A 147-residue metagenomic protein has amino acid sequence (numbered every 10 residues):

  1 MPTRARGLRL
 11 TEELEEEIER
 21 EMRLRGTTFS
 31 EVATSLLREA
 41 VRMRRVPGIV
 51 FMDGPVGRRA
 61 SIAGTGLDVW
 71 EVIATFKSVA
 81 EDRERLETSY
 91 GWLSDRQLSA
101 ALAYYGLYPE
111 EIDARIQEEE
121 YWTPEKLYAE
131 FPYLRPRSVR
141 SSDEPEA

Functional and structural regions predicted by a protein language model:
M1-E12: Short Lys/Arg-rich basic patches
L8-L10, I18, R25-R38: Short amphipathic alpha-helical segments
T27-T28, Y90-L98: Short, basic interhelical loop/turn and adjoining N-cap of the next helix at nucleic-acid- or acidic-partner-contacting
F29-S30, V79-T88: Short, charged amphipathic recognition helices of the HTH superfamily and cognate SANT/SANTA-like modules
R42-L67: Short, positively charged interaction helices/loops
P47-V50, E111-E120: Short Lys/Arg-enriched helix C-cap and helix-to-coil transition segments that create basic nucleic-acid-contact patches
G66-A80: Short, amphipathic alpha-helical "recognition" segments used to contact nucleic acids or chromatin
D95-L107: Major-groove recognition helix of helix-turn-helix-like DNA-binding domains
